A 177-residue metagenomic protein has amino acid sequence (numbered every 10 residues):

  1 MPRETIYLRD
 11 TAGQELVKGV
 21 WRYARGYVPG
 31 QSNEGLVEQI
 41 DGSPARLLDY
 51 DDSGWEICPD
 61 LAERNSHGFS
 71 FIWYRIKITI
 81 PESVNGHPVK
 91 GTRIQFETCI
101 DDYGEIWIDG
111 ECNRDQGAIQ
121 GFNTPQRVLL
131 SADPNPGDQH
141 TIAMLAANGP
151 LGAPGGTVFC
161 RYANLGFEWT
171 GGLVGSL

Functional and structural regions predicted by a protein language model:
P2-L47, W55, P134, Q139-L177: An acidic-aromatic loop/edge-strand motif
E38-S53, D102-G104, N113, I119: Disulfide-rich extracellular domains of secreted proteins
L47, W55, N85-G110, I142: Aromatic-lined ligand-binding clefts that engage carbohydrates, nucleic acids, or primary amines
D49-F71: Edge strands and adjacent loops of beta-rich recognition modules
E56-R64, I76-I80, T124-L130: Short structured motifs
D60, E105-V128: Solvent-exposed beta-strand/loop surfaces of large extracellular or lumenal domains
H67-F69, V89, G121-N123, P134-G137: Surface-exposed coil/turn segments at beta-strand junctions on protein surfaces, enriched
G68-N85: Short beta-strands within extracellular/lumenal beta-sheet-rich domains
